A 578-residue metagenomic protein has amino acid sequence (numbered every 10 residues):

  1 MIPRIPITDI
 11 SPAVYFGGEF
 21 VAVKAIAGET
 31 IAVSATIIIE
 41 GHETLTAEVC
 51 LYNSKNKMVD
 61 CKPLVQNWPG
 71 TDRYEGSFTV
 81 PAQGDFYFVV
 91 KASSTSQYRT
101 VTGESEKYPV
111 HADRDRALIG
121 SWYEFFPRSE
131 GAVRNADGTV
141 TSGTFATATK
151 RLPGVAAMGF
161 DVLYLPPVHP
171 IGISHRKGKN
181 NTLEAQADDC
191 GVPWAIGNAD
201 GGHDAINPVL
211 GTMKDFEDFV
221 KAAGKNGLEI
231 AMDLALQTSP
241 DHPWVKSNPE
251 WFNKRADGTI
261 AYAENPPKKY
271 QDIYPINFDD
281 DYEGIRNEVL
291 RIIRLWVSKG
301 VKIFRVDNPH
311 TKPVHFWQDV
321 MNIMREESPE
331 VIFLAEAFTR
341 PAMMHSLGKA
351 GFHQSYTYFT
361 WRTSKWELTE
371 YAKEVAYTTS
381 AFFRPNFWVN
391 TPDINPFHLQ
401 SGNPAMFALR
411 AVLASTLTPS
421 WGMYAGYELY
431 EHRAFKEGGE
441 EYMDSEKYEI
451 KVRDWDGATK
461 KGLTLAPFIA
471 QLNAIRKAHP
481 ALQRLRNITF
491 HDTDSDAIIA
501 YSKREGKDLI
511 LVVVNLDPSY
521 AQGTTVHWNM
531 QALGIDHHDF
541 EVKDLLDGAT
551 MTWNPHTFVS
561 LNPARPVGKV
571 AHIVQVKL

Functional and structural regions predicted by a protein language model:
M1-R128, A132, A136-D161, P170 (+5 more regions): Carbohydrate-interacting/catalytic domains
I119-E124, S129-G143, I171-D218, K246-E283 (+1 more regions): Aromatic- and acidic-residue-enriched carbohydrate-binding clefts of CAZyme catalytic domains
S121-Y123, L163-L165, I230-M232, F304 (+4 more regions): Hydrophobic faces of well-ordered beta-strands that scaffold small-molecule active sites in alpha/beta enzyme cores
L152-H169, A195-A261, N277, D281-V306: Substrate-binding cleft of carbohydrate-active enzyme catalytic domains
Y164-I173, L234-P243, D307-P313, E336-R340 (+2 more regions): Short, solvent-exposed turn/loop segments enriched in Gly/Ser/Thr/Pro and often Arg
P240-E250, V314-W317, E326, F338-W366 (+1 more regions): Substrate-binding cleft/loops of secretory-pathway carbohydrate-active enzymes
N277-M344: Active-site neighborhood of glycoside hydrolase catalytic domains
I323-I332, E336, P341, T363-E437: Catalytic-core region of carbohydrate-active enzymes that cleave or remodel glycosidic bonds
